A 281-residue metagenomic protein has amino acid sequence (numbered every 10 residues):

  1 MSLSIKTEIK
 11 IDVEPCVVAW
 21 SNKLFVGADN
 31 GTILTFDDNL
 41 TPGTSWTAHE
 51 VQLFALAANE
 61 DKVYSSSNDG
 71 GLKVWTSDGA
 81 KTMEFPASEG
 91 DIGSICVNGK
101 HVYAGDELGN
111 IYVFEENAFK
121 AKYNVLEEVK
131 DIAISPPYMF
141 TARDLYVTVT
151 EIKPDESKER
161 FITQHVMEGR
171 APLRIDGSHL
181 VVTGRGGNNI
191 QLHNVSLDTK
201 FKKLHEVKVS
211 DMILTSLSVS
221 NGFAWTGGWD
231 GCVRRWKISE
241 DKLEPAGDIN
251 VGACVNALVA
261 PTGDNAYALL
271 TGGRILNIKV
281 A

Functional and structural regions predicted by a protein language model:
T7-P15, W46-F54, F85-G93, Y123-V129 (+3 more regions): WD40/WD-repeat beta-propeller blade N-cap
E8-G31: Beta-strand-rich domains and repeat architectures in extracellular enzymes and scaffolds, especially beta-propellers
V18-A19, A57, C96, D131-A133 (+3 more regions): Conserved beta-strand position repeated across blades of beta-propeller domains
S21-K23, E60-D61, G99-K100, P136-P137 (+3 more regions): Short coil/turn segments that connect the beta-strands within blades of beta-propeller domains
L24-G27, V63-S67, V102-G105, M139-R143 (+3 more regions): Conserved beta-strand element within WD40/beta-propeller blades
N30-L34, V51-F54, D69-K73, G90-G93 (+5 more regions): Short coil/turn segments within WD40 beta-propeller repeats
D37-T41, T76-A80, E115-A118, I152-E156 (+3 more regions): Short loop/turn segments that connect beta-strands within beta-propeller blades
V255-A281: Blade-level signature of beta-propeller repeat domains, shared across WD40, Kelch, NHL, RCC1 and BNR/Asp-box propellers
